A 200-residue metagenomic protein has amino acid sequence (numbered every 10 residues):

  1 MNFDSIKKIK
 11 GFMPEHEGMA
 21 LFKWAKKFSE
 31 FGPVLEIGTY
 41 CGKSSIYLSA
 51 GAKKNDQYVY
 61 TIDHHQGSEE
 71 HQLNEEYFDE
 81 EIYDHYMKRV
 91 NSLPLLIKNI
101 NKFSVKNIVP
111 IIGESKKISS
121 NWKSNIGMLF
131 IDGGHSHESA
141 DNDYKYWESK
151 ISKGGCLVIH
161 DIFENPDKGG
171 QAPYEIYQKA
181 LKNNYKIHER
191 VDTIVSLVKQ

Functional and structural regions predicted by a protein language model:
N2-F12, G18-Q200: S-adenosylmethionine/decaboxylated-SAM
